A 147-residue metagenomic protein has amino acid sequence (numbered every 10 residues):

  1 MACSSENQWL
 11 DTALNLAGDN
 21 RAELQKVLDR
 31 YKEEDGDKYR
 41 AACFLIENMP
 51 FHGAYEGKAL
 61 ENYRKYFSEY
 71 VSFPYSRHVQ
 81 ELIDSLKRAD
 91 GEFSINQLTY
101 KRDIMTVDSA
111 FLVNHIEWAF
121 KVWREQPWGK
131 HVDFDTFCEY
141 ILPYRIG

Functional and structural regions predicted by a protein language model:
C3-G147: N-terminal accessory/pre-domain segments preceding catalytic cores
